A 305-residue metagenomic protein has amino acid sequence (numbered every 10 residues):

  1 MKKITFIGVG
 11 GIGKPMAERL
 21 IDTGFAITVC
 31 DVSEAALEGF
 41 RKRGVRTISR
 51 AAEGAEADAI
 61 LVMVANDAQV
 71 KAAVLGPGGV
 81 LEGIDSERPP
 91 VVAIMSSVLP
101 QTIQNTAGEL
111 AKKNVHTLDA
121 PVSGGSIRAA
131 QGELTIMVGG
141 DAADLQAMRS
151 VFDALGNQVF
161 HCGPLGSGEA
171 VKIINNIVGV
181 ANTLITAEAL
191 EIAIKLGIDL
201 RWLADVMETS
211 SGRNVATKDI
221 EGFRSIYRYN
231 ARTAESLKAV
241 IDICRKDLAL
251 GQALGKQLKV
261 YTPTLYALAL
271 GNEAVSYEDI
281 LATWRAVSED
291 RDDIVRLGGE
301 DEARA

Functional and structural regions predicted by a protein language model:
M1-M63, V91, H161: NAD(P)+-binding Rossmann beta1-loop-alpha1 motif at the extreme N-terminus of oxidoreductases
I4, S97-I174: Rossmann-fold dinucleotide-binding core
I21, R41, A111, D153 (+2 more regions): Anion (oxyanion) recognition and catalysis
A26, R46, I60, H116 (+4 more regions): Residue-level detector of anion-binding/catalytic polar loops
A52-V62, D67-L134: Rossmann-like NAD(P)(H) cofactor-binding subdomain of soluble oxidoreductases
V62-M63, M95-S96, M137, C162-G163 (+2 more regions): Glycine- and other small-residue-rich loops at beta-strand/loop junctions that grip anionic moieties
G168-R291: Helical "substrate-binding/catalytic lid" subdomain of Rossmann-like NAD(P)-dependent dehydrogenases/reductases
